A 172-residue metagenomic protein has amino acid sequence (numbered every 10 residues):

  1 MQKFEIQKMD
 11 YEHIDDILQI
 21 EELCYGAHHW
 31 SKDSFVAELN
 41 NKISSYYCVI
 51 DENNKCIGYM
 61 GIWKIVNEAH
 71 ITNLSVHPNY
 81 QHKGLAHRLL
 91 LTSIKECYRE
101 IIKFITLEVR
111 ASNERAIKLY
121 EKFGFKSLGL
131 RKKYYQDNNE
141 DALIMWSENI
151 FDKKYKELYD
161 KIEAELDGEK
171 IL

Functional and structural regions predicted by a protein language model:
K3-E5: Extreme N-terminal starter segment of soluble prokaryotic enzymes
K8-N79, L90-T92, E96-E100, E148-L172: Acetyl-CoA-dependent GNAT
D10, H77, Q81, R110-S112 (+1 more regions): Residue-level recognition of the GNAT/N-acetyltransferase active site
I71, I105-V109: Conserved hydrophobic beta-strand within the GNAT/NAT acetyltransferase core sheet that lines the active-site cleft
Y80-K83, H87, R131-K132, E140-L143 (+1 more regions): Acyl-donor (CoA/ACP) binding surface of acyl/acetyltransferases
H82-K95, E114, K118-K122: Conserved acetyl-CoA-binding loop-helix of GNAT-fold acetyltransferases
E108, E121, K126-L143, K156 (+1 more regions): Conserved catalytic-core motifs of GNAT/GCN5-like acyltransferases
